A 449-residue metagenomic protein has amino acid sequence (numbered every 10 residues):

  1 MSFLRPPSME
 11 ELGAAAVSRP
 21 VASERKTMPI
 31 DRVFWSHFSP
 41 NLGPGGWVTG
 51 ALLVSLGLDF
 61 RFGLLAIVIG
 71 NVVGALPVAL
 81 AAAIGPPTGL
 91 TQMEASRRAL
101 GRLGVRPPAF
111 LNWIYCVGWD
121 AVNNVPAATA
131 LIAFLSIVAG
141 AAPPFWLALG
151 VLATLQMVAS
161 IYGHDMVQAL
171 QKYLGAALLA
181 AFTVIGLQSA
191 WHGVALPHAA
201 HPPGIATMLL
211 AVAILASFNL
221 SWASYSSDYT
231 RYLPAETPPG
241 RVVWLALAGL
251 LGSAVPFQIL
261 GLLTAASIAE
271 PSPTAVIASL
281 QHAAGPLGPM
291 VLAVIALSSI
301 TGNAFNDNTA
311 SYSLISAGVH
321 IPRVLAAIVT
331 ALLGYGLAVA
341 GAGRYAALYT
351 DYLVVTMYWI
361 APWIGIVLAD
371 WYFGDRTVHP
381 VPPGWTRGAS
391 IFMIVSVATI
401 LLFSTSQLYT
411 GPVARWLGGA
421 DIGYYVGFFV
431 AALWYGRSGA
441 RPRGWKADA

Functional and structural regions predicted by a protein language model:
M1-F60, T207-A213, R231-R241, R441-A449: Membrane-interface "cap" regions at the ends of multi-pass membrane proteins
P20-E24, A177, I364-G436, R441-A449: C-terminal membrane-solvent junction of multi-pass transporters and transport-like membrane proteins
I30-W47, G186-H192, H201-T264, G285-A304 (+2 more regions): Hydrophobic, membrane-embedded alpha-helices of multi-pass small-molecule transporters
G43-G46, I69-P77, N112-N123, A177-Q188 (+4 more regions): Selective recognition of specific alpha-helical transmembrane segments in multi-pass small-molecule
S55-L56, A83, P107, T129-A139 (+5 more regions): Membrane-water interface regions at transmembrane-helix termini and the short interhelical loops of multi-pass membrane
A66-L100, A109-V122, G436-R443: Juxtamembrane transmembrane-helix boundary signature
V105-A139, S299-S316: Hydrophobic transmembrane alpha-helices that form the core helical bundles of multi-pass secondary transporters
A109, I137-Y162, A176-L187, L215-S226 (+5 more regions): Transmembrane alpha-helical segments of multi-pass small-molecule transport proteins
